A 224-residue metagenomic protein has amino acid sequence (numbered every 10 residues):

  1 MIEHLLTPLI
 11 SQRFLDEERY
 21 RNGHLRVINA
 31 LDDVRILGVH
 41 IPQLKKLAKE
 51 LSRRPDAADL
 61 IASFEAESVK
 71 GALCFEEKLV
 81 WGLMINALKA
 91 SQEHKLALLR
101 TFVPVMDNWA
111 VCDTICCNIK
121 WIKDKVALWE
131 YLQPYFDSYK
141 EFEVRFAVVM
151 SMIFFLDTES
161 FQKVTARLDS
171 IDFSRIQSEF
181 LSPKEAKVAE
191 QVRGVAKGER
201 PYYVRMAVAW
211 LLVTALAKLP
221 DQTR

Functional and structural regions predicted by a protein language model:
M1-R224: Alpha-helical scaffold domains
